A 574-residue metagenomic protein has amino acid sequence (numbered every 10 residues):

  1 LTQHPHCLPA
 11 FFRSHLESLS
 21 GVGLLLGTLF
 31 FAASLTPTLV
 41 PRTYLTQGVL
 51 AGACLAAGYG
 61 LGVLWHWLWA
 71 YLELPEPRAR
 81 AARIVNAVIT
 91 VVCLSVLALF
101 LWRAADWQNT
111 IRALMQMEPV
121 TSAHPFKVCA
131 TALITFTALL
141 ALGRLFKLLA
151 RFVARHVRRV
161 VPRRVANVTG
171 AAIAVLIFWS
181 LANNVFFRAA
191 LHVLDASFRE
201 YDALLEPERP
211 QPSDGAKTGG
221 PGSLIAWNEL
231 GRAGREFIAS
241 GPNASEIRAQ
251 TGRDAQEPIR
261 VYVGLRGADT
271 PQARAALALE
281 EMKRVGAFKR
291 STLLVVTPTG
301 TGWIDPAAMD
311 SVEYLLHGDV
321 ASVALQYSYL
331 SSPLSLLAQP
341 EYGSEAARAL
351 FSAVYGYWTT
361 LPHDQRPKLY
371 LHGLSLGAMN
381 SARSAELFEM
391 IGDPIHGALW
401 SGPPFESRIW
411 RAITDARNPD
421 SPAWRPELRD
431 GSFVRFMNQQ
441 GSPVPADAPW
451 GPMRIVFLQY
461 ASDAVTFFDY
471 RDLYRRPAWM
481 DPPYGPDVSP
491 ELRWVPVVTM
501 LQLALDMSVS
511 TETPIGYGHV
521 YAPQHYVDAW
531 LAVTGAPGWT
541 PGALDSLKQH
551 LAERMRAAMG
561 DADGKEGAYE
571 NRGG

Functional and structural regions predicted by a protein language model:
L1, L294, N380: Functionally constrained cores in energy, signaling, and assembly domains
L1-H15: Short, Lys/Arg-rich, polar N-terminal cytosolic tail immediately upstream of the first transmembrane signal-anchor
F11-P367, E386-G574: C-terminal His-loop and adjacent cap/lid subdomain of alpha/beta-hydrolase
L371-A378: Gly/Ala-rich beta-loop-alpha elbow adjacent to hydrolase catalytic centers
